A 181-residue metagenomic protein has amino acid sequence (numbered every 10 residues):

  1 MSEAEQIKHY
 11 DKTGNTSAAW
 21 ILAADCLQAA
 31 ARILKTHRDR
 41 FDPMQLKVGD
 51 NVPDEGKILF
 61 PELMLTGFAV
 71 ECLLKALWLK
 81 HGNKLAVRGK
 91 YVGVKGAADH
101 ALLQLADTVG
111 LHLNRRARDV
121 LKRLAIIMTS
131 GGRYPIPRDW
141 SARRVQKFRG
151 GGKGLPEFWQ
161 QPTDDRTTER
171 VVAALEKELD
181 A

Functional and structural regions predicted by a protein language model:
M1-Q28, R32, G82-A181: Long, charged low-complexity segments
H9-D50, L65-G67, C72-H81: Short, contiguous, well-structured surface segments enriched in hydrophobic/aromatic residues
A18, G49, G56-K57, D119: A general structural-boundary detector
G49, P53, Q146-F148: Short, flexible/disordered intra-domain loops and linkers
D54-F68: Alpha-helical scaffold segments that form or flank carboxylate-/histidine-based iron centers
